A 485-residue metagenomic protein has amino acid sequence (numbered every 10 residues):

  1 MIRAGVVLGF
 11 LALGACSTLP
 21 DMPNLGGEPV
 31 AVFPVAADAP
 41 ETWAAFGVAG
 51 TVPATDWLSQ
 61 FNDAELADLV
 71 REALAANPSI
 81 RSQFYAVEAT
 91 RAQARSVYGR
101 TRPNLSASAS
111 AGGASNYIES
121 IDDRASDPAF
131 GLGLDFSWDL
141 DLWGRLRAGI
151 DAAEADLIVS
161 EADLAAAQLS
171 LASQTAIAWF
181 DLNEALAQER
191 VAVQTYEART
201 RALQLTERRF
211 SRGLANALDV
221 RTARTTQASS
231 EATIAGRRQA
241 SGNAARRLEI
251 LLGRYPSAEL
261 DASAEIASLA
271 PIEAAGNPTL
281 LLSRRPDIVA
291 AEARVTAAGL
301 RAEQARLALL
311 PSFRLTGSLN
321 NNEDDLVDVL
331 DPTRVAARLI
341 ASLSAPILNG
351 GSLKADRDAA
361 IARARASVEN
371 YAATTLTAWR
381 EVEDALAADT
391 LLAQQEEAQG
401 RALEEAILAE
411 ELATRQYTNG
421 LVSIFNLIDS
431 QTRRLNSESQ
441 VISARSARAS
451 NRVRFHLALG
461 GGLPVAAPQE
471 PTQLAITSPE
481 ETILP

Functional and structural regions predicted by a protein language model:
R3-V6, F10-A75, F130, E154 (+4 more regions): Terminal intrinsically disordered/low-complexity segments used for targeting and assembly
D56, L69, F84, E88-R91 (+4 more regions): Small/polar-residue-enriched beta-strand and adjacent coil segments characteristic of outer-membrane beta-barrel
D63, A76-S79, D139, L186 (+3 more regions): Short loop-to-helix capping motifs
A92, G99, A162, L169 (+19 more regions): Regular, well-ordered alpha-helical segments
L146, A155, E161-N277, A388 (+4 more regions): Periplasmic alpha-helical coiled-coil/stalk elements that build and connect Gram-negative outer-membrane
F210-L214, Y417-L421, A458-G462: A short glycine-centered flexible hinge/capping loop motif at secondary-structure junctions
G213-N216, A378-E381, A385, G420-I424: Alpha-helical heptad-repeat coiled-coil segments that mediate oligomerization/polymerization in large
L315, L343, A360, S367 (+10 more regions): Hydrophobic, well-ordered secondary-structure elements that form the walls of internal hydrophobic environments
